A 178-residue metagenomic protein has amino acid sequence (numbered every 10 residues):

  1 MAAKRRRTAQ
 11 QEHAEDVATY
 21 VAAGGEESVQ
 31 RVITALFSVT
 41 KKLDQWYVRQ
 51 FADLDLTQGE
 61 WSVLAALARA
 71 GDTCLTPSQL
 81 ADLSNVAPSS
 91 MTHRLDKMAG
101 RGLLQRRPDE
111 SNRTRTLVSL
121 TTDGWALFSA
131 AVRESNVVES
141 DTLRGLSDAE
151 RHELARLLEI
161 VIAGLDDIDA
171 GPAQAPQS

Functional and structural regions predicted by a protein language model:
M1-G24, A149-S178: C-terminal regulatory/oligomerization modules of transcriptional regulators
M1-L54: N-terminal leader segment of winged-helix/HTH proteins
K4, Q10, D96-R156: Charged, amphipathic alpha-helical coiled-coil/dimerization segments
E27, F37, K41, Q45-A87 (+1 more regions): N-terminal helix-turn-helix DNA-binding core of bacterial DNA-binding proteins
R31-S38, S62, E153-R156, I160: Amphipathic alpha-helical interaction segments
A35, E60-A66, L117, E134 (+1 more regions): Residue-level recognition of specific faces of alpha-helices
V39, L43, S84, L127-L143 (+1 more regions): Alpha-helical linker/hinge and terminal dimerization helices associated with HTH transcriptional regulators
